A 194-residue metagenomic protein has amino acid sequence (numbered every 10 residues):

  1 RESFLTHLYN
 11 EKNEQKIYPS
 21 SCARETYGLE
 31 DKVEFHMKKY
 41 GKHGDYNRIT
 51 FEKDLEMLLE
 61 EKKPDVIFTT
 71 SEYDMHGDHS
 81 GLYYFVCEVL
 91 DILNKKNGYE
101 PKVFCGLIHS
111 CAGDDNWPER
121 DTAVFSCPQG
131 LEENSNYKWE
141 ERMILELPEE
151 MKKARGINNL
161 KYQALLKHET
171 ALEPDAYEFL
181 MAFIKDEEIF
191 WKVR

Functional and structural regions predicted by a protein language model:
R1-Y99, N159, P174-D186, F190: Active-site beta-strand->loop->alpha-helix modules in alpha/beta enzyme cores, enriched in Gly/His/Asp(Glu)
E61, V103-C105, G113-D114, K152 (+1 more regions): Extended ligand-binding clefts on enzyme/binding-domain cores
D91, C111, L166, T170: Residue-level marker of positions within ordered structural domains that often coincide with functionally constrained
L93-R120: Short, flexible loop segments at boundaries between secondary-structure elements
N116-A171: A conserved mid-domain beta-alpha-beta active-site/ligand-binding segment of alpha/beta enzyme cores
V193-R194: Long, positively charged, glycine-interspersed low-complexity recognition regions
